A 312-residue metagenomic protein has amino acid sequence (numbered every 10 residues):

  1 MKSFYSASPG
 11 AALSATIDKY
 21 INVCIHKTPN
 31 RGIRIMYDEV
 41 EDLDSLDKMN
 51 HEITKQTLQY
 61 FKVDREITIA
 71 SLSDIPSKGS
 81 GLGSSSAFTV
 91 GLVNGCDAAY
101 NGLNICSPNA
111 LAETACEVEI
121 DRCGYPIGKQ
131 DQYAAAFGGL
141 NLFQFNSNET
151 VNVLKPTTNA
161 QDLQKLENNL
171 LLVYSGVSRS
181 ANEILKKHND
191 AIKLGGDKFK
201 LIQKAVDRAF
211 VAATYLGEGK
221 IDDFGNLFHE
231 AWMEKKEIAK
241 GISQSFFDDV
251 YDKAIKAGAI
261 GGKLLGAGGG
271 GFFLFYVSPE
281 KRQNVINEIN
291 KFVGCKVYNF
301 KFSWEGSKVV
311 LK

Functional and structural regions predicted by a protein language model:
M1-A7, S14, Y20-E66, S73 (+4 more regions): C-terminal nucleotide
I69-L82: N-terminal pre-triad scaffold of radical SAM enzymes
G81-N104: DPxDG-like acidic metal-binding loop motif
G270: Glycine-rich active-site/cofactor-binding loop and its immediate structural neighborhood
